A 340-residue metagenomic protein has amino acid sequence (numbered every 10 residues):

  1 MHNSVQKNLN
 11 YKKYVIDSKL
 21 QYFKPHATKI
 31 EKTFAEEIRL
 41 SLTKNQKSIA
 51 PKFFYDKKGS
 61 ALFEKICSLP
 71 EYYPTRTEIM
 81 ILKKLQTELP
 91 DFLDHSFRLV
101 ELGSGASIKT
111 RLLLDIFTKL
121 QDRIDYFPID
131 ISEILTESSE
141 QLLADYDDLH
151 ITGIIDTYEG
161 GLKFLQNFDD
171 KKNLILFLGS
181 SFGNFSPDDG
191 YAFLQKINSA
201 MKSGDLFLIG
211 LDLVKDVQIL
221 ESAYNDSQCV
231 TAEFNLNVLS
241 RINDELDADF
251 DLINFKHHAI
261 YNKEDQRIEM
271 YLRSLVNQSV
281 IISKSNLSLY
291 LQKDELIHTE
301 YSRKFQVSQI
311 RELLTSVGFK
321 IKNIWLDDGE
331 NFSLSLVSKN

Functional and structural regions predicted by a protein language model:
H2-K52, S60: N-terminal auxiliary segments of SAM/dcSAM-dependent transferases
Q46-D91: Class I SAM-dependent methyltransferase Rossmann-like catalytic core, especially the SAM/SAH-binding loop
S96-G105: Conserved class I S-adenosyl-L-methionine
A106-Q121: Conserved SAM-binding loop of SAM-dependent methyltransferases across substrates and taxa, primarily the Class I
N184-K196: A short, conserved alpha-helix within the catalytic core of class I
S199-V214: Conserved beta-strand signature within the Rossmann-like core of class I S-adenosyl-L-methionine
E221-R303, R311-V317: Substrate-binding/catalytic lobe of Class I Rossmann-like enzymes that use SAM or dcSAM, i.e., the mid-to-C-terminal
S274-L275, L326-N340: Core SAM-dependent methyltransferase catalytic element
